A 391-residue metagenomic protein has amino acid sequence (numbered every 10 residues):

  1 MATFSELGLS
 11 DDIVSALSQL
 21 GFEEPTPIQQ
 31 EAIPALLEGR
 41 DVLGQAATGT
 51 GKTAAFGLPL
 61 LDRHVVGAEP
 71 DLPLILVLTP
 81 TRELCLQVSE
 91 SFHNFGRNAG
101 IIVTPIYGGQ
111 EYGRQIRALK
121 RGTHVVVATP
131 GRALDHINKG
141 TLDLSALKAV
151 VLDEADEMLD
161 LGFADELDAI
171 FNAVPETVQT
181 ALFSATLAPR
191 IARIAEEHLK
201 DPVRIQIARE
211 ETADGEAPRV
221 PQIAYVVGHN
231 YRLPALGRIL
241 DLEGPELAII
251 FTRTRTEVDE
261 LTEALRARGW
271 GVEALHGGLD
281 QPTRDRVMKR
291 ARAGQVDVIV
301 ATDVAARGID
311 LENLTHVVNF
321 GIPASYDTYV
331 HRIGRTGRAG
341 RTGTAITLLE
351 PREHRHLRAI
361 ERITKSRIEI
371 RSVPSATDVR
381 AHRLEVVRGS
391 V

Functional and structural regions predicted by a protein language model:
A2-V391: Conserved helicase RecA-like core
